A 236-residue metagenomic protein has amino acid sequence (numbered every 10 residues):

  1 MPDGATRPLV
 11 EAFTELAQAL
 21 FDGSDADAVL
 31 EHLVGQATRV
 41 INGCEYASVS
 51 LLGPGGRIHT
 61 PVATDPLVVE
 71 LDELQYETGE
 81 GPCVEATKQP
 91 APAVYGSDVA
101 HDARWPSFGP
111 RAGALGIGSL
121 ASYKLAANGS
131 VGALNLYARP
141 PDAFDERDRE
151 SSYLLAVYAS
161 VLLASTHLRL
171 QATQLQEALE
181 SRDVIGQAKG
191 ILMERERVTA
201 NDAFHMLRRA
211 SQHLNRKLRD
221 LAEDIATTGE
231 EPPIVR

Functional and structural regions predicted by a protein language model:
P2-D3, Y137-Y153: Regulatory loop-to-helix N-cap segments in sensory/regulatory domains that couple ligand/signal detection
P2-P61, E70-D72, E80, L214-K217 (+2 more regions): Helix-loop-beta substructure at the N-terminus of cytosolic sensory domains that couple signal/ligand detection
G4-E11, E15, F21, D25 (+3 more regions): Signal-transducing alpha-helical linker
T14, R149, Y153-S160: Allosteric cytosolic regulatory segments
L52, V68-P106, P110-G118: Regulatory sensory and allosteric helical modules in signal-transduction proteins and certain transcription factors
G118-A126: Short hydrophobic beta-strand micro-motif common in sensory/regulatory domains
A127-A138: Sensory beta-strand/linker motifs that couple input domains to effectors
L168-V235: Signal-transducing coiled-coil/dimerization helices and immediately adjacent hinge/linker segments that couple sensory
